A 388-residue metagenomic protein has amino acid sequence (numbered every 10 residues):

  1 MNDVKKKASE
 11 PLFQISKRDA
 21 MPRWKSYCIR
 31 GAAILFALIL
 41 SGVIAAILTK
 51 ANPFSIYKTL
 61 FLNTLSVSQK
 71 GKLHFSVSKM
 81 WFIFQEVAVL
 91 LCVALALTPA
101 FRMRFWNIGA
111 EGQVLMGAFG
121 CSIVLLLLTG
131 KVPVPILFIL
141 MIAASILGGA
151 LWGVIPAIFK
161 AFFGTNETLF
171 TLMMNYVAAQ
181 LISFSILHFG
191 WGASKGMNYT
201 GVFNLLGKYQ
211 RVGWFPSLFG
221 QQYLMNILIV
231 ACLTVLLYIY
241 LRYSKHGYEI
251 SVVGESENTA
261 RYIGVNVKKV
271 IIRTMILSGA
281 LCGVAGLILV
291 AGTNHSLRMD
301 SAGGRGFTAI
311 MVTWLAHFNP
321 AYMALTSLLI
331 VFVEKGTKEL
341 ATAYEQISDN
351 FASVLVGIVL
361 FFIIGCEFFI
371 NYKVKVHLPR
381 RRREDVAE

Functional and structural regions predicted by a protein language model:
M1-F36, I47, E255, Y262-K269 (+1 more regions): Cytosolic-side transmembrane-helix boundaries in multi-pass membrane proteins
V4-K6, F13-C92, P135: Membrane-interfacial amphipathic/re-entrant helices at transmembrane-helix boundaries
A20-S26, F101-G109, V132-N204, Y243-K245 (+2 more regions): Short loop segments and helix-boundary regions at transmembrane helix junctions of multi-pass inner-membrane proteins
A45-T49, S66-L128, I142, I146-T168 (+2 more regions): Single transmembrane alpha-helix segments in multi-pass membrane proteins
N63, T171, N175-Y243, F351 (+1 more regions): Transmembrane helix-bundle core of multi-pass membrane transporters and related energy-transducing complexes
V87-T98, F119, A150-L151, M173-Y176 (+5 more regions): Hydrophobic alpha-helical segments embedded in the membrane of multi-pass proteins
F219-S296, P320: Helix-loop-helix "hairpin" substructures at the membrane interface of multi-pass membrane proteins
I276-C282, I288-G357: Transmembrane alpha-helical segments in multi-pass inner-membrane proteins
